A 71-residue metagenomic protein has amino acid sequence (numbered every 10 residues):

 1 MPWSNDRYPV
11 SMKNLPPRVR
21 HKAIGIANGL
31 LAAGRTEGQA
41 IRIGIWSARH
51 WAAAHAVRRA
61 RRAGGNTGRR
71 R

Functional and structural regions predicted by a protein language model:
M1-R71: C-terminal alpha-helical interaction appendages
